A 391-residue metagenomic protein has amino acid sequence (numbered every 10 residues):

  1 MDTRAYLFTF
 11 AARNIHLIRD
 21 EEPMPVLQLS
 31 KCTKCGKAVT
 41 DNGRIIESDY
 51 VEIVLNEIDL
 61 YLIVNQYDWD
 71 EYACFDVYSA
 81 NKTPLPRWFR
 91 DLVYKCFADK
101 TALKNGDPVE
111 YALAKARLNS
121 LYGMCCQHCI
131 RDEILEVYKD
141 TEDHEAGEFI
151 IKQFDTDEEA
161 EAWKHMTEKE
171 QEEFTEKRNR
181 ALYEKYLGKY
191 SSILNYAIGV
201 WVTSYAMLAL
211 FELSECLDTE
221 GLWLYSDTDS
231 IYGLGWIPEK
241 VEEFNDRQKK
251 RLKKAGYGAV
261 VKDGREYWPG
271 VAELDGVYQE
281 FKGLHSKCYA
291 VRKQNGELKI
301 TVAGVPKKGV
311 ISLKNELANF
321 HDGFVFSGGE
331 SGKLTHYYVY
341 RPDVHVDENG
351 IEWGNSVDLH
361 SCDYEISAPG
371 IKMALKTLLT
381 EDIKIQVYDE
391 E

Functional and structural regions predicted by a protein language model:
M1-E391: Conserved acidic
